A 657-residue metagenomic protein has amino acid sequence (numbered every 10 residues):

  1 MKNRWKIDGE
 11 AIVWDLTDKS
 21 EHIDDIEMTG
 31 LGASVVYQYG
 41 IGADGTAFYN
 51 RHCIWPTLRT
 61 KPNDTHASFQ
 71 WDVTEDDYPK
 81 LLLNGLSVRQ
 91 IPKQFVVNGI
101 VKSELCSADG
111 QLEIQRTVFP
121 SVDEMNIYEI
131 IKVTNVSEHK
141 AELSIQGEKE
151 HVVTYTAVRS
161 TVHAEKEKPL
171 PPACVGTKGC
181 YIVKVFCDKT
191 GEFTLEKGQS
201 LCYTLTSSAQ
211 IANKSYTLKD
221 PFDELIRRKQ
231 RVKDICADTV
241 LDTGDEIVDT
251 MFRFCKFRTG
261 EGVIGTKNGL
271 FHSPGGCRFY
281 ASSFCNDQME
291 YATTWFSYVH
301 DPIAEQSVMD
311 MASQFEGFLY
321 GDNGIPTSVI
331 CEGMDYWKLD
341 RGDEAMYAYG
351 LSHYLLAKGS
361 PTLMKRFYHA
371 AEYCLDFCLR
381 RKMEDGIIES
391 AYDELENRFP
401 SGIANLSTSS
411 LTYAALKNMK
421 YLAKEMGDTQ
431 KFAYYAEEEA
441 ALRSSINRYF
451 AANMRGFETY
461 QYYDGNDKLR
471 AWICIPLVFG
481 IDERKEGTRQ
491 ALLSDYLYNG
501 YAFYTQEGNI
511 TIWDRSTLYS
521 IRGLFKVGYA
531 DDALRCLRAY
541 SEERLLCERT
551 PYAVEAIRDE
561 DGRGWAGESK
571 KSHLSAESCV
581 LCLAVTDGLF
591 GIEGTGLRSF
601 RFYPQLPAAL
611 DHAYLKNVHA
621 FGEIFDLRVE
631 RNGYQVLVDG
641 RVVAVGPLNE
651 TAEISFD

Functional and structural regions predicted by a protein language model:
M1-T250, K526-A533, S541, S572-S575 (+1 more regions): Terminal accessory carbohydrate-recognition/targeting modules of carbohydrate-active enzymes
G85, D242-T243, T266-G275, S390-A391 (+3 more regions): Short coil/turn segments at secondary-structure boundaries
R89-I100, A237-G276, Q306, L477-V478 (+1 more regions): Conserved oxyanion/phosphate-binding beta-strand-loop segments in alpha/beta enzyme cores
K93-V97, N268-S273, Y298-E389, C536-L574: Helix-terminus loop motifs that line ligand-binding clefts
T194-K219, C277-Y280, G324-M346, D376-A440 (+5 more regions): The feature captures the catalytic groove of carbohydrate-active enzymes
F252-T259, F432-F450, Y540: Short amphipathic alpha-helical coiled-coil/interface segments
G262-T266, L319-Y320, L379-E389, R448-R455 (+2 more regions): Proline-centered turn/helix-capping motifs that create local helix->coil transitions or kinks
F284-E316, K365, H369-E372, E396-N397 (+8 more regions): Active-site core of glycosidic bond-cleaving carbohydrate-active enzymes
